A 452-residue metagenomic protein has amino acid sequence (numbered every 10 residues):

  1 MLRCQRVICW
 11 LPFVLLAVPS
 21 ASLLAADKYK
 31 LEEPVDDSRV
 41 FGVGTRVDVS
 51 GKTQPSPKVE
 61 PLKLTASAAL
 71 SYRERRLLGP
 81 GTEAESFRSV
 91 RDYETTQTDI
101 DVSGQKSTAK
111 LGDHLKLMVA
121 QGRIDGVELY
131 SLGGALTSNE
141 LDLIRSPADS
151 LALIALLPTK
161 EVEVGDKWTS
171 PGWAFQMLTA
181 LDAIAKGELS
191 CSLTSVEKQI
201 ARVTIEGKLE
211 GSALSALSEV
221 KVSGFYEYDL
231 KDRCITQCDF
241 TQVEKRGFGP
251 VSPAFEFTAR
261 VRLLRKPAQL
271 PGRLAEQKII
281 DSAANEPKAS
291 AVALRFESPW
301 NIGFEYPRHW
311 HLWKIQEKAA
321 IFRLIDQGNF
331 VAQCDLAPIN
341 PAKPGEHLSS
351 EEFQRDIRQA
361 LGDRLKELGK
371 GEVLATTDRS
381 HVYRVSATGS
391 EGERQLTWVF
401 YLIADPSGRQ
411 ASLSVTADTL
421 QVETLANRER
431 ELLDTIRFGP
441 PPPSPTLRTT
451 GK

Functional and structural regions predicted by a protein language model:
M1-L11: Bacterial N-terminal signal peptides that target proteins for export
C9-S20: Bacterial N-terminal signal peptides
L24-I315, I321, N329, A337-K343 (+6 more regions): Signature of exported/secreted
A66, E346, S350, V422-E429: Solvent-exposed, acidic/flexible segments
Q333-L336, A426: Short, solvent-exposed loop/turn and secondary-structure capping segments
E352-S407: Signature of long, low-cysteine stretches enriched in small and polar/charged residues
R394-K452: Non-catalytic C-terminal interaction regions
